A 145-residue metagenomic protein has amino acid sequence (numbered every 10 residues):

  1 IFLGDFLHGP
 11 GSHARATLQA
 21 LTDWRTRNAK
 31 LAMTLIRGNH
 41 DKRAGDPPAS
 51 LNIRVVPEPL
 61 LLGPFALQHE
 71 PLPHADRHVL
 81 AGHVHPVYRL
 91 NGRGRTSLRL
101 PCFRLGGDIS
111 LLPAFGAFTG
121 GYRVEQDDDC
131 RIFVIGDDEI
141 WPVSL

Functional and structural regions predicted by a protein language model:
I1-L3, L7-L145: Extended recognition/assembly regions associated with phosphoester-bond processing machinery
